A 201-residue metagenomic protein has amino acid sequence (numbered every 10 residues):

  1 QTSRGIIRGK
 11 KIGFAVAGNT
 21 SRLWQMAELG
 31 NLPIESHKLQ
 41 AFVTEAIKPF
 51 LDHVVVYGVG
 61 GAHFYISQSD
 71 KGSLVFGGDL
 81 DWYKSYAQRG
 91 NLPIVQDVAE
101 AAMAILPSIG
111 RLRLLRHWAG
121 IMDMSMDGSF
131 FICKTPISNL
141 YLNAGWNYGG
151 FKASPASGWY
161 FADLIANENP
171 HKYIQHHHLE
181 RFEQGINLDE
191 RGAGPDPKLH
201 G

Functional and structural regions predicted by a protein language model:
Q1-S3: Conserved redox-cofactor binding core of oxidoreductases
I6-S138, L199-G201: Active-site substrate-recognition segment that forms the wall of the catalytic cavity or substrate channel
M103-G201: C-terminal catalytic lobe of FAD-dependent flavoproteins
